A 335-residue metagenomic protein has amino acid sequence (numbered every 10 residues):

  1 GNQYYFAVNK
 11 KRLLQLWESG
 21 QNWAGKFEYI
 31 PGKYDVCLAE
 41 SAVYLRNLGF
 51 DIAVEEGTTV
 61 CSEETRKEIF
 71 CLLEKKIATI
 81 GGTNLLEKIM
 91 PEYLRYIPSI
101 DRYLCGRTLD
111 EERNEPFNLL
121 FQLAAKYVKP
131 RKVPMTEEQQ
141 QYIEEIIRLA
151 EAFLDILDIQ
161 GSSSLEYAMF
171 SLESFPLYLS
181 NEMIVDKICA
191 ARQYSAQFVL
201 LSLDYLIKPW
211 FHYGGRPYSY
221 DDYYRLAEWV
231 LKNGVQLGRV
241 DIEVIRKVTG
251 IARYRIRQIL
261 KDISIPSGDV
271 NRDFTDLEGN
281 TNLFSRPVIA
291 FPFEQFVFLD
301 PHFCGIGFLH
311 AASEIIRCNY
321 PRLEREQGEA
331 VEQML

Functional and structural regions predicted by a protein language model:
G1-A330: Acidic, metal-dependent phosphodiester-chemistry machinery of nucleic-acid enzymes
Q333-L335: Short acidic loop-to-beta-strand element that houses the catalytic metal-binding Asp/Glu of nuclease active sites
